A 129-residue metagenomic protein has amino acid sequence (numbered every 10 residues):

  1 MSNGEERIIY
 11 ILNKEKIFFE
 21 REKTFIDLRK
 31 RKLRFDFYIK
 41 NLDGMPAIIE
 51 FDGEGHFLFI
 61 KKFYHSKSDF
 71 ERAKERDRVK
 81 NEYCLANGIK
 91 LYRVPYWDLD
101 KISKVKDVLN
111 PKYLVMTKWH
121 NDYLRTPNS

Functional and structural regions predicted by a protein language model:
M1-S129: Nucleic-acid endo/exonuclease domains
